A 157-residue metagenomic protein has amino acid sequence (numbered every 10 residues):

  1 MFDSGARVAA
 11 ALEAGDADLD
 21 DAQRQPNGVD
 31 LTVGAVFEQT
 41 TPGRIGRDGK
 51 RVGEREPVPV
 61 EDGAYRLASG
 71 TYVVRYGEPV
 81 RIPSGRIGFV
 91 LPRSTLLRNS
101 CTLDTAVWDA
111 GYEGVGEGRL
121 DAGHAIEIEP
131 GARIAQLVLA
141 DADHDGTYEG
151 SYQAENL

Functional and structural regions predicted by a protein language model:
M1-L157: DUTPase catalytic domain/fold
